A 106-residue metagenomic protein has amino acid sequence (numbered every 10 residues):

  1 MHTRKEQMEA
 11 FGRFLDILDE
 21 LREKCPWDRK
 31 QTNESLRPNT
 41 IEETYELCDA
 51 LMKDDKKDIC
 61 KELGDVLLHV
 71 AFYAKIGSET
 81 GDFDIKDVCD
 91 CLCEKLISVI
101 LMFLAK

Functional and structural regions predicted by a protein language model:
M1-E62, L68-K106: Flexible "arm" and connector segments at domain edges
